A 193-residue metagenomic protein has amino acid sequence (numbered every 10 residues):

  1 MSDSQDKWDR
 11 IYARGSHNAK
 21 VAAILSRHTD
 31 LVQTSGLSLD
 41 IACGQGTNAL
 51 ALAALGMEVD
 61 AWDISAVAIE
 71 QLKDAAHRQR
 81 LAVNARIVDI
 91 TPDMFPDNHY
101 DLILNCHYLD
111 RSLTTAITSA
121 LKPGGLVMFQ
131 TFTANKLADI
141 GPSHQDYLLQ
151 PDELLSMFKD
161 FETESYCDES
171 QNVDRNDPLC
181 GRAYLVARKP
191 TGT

Functional and structural regions predicted by a protein language model:
M1-Q33: Conserved class I S-adenosyl-L-methionine
S35-G44: Conserved class I S-adenosyl-L-methionine
E58-D63: Conserved SAM-binding motif I beta-strand of class I
S65-V67: Conserved SAM/SAH-binding beta-strand->alpha-helix loop
Q79-I90: Conserved SAM-binding strand-loop segment of SAM-dependent methyltransferases
F95-L102: A short acidic, Gly/Pro-enriched loop at the edge of an enzyme's catalytic core that lines a small-molecule cofactor
G125-F132: Conserved beta-strand signature within the Rossmann-like core of class I S-adenosyl-L-methionine
N172-T193: Core SAM-dependent methyltransferase catalytic element
